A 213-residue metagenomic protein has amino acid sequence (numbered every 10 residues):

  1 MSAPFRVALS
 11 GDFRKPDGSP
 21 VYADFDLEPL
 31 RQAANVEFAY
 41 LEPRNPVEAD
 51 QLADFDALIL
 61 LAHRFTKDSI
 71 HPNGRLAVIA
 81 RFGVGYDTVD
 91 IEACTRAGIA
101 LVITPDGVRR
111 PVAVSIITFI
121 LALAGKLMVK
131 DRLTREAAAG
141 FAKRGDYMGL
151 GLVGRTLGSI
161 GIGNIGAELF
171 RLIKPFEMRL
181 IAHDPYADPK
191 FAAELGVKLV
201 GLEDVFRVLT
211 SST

Functional and structural regions predicted by a protein language model:
M1-F55: N-terminal glycine-/charge-rich "phosphate-binding" loop or analogous flexible N-terminal tail
F55, N73, V208-L209: An anion/phosphate-binding loop that grips the pyrophosphate of nucleotide cofactors and donors
R64-L76: Rossmann-fold NAD(P) dinucleotide-binding segment
G85-T88, I103, G107, T156 (+1 more regions): Residue-level detector of alpha-helix initiation sites
D87-A97: Rossmann-fold NAD(P)-binding glycine/threonine-rich loop
A97, P105-T156, E168-R171, A182: Phosphate-binding beta-alpha-beta segment of Rossmann-like dinucleotide-binding domains, i.e., the NAD(P)
R144-T213: Rossmann-like dinucleotide/phosphate-binding beta-alpha-beta segment
